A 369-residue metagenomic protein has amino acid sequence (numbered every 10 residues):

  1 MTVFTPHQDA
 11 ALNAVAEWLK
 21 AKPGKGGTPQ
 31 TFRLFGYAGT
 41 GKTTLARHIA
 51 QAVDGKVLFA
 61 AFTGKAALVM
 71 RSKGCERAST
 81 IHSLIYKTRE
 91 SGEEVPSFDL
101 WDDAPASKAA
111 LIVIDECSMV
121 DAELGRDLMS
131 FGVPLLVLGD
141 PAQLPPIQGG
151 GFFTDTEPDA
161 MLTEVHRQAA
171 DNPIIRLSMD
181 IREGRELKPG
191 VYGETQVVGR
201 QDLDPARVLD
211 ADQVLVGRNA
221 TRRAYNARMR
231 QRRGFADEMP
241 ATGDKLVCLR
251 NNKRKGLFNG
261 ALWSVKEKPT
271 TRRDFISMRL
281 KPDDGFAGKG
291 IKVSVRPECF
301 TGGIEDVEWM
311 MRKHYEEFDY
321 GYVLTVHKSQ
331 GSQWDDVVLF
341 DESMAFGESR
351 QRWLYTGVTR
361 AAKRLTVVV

Functional and structural regions predicted by a protein language model:
M1-A10: Dynamic helix-loop-helix/coil hinge segments at AAA+ ATPase domain boundaries and subdomain interfaces
A11-L19, P23-T40, L45, R126-V133 (+1 more regions): Conserved helicase motor core of P-loop NTPases
T44-L58: Walker A/P-loop
A60-K108, L324: Inter-Walker segment of RecA-like/P-loop motor cores
I85, M119-D121, L144-P145: Catalytic P-loop NTPase motifs of RecA-like helicase/translocase cores
K108-L111, G132-L136, R364-T366: Loop/turn-to-beta-strand initiation segments
D115-E116, G139: Walker B catalytic acidic pair
M278-V369: C-terminal accessory regions
